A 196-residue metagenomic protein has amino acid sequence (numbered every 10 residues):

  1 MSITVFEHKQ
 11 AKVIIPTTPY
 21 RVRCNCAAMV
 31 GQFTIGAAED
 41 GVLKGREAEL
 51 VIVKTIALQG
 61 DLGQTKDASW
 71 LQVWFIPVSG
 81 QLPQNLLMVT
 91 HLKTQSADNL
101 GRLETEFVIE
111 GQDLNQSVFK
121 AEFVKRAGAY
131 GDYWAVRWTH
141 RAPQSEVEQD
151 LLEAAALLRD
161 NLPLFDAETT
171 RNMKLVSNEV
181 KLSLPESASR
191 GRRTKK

Functional and structural regions predicted by a protein language model:
M1-P83, G128-A129, R141-S145, Q149-D150 (+3 more regions): OB-fold ssDNA-binding interfaces and closely related basic DNA-contact patches used across DNA replication/repair
D40, T55, A97-L100, G111: Generic N-terminal initiation segments characterized by hydrophobic and/or small/turn-forming residues
G45-E47, T90-T94, V108-G111: N-terminal start-of-chain detector that recognizes signal peptides and the immediate post-cleavage beginning
W74-T105: Short acidic, glycine/tyrosine-flanked loop/strand segments centered on an H-E-D-like triad
L100-K120: Short nucleic-acid-contacting surface segments enriched for D/E, G, S/T with interspersed K/R
S117-A156: OB-fold/S1-family single-stranded nucleic acid-binding modules
A155-P163: Acidic, low-complexity/disordered segments
E168-N172, V176-E179: Long, charge-rich alpha-helical interaction segments
